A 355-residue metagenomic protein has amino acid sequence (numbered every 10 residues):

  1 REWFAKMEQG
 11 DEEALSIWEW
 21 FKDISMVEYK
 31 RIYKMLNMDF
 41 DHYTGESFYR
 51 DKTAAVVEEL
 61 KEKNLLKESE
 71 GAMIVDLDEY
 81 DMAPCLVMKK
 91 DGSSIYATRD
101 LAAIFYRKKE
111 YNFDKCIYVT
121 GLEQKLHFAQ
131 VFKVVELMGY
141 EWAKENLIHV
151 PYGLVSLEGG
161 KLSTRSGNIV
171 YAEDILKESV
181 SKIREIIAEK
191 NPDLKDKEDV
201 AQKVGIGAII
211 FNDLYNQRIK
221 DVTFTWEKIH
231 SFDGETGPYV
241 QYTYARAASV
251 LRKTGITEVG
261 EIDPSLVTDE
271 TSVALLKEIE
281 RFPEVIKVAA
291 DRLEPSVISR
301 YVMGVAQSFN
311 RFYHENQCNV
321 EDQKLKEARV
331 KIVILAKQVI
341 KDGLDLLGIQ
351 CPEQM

Functional and structural regions predicted by a protein language model:
R1-M355: NTP-dependent nucleotidyl-transfer catalytic core
